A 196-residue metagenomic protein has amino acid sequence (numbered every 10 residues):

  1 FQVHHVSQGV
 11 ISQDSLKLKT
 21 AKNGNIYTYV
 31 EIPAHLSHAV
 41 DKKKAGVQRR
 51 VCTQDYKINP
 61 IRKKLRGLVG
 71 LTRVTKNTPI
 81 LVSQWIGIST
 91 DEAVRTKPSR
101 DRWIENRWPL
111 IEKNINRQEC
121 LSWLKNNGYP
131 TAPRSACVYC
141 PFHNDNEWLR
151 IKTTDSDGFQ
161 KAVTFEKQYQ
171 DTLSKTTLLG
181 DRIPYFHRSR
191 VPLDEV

Functional and structural regions predicted by a protein language model:
F1-V196: Nucleotide-activated chemistry modules centered on ATP-dependent adenylation/adenylyltransferase
